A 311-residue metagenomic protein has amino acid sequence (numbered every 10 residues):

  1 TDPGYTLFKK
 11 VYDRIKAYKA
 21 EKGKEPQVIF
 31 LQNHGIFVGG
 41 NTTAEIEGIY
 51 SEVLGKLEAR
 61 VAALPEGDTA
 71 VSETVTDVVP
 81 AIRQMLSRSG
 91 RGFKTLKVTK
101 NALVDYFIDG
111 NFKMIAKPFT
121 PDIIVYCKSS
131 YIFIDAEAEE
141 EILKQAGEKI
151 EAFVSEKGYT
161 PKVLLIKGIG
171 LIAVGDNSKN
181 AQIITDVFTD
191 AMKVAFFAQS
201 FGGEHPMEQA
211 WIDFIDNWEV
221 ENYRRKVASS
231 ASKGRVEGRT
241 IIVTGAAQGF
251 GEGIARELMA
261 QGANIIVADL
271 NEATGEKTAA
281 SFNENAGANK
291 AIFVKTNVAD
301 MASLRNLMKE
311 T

Functional and structural regions predicted by a protein language model:
T1-I241, G253: Glycine-rich flexible loops
K9-Y12, E252, R256, A260 (+3 more regions): Amphipathic, non-transmembrane alpha-helical secondary structure
V163, I265, A291: Hydrophobic anchor at the start of a short beta-strand that flanks the dinucleotide cofactor-binding loop
G234-I266: Canonical Rossmann dinucleotide-binding motif of NAD(H)/NADP(H)-dependent dehydrogenases/reductases, specifically
F250, G275-T278, F282: Generic hydrophobic, amphipathic alpha-helix propensity
Q261-T278: Conserved glycine-rich Rossmann-like NAD(P)H-binding loop of the short-chain dehydrogenase/reductase
E272-E276, V294-N306: The beta1-alpha1 cofactor-binding region of Rossmann-like NAD(H)/NADP(H)-dependent oxidoreductases
N285-A291: A short helix-to-beta-strand connector/capping loop
